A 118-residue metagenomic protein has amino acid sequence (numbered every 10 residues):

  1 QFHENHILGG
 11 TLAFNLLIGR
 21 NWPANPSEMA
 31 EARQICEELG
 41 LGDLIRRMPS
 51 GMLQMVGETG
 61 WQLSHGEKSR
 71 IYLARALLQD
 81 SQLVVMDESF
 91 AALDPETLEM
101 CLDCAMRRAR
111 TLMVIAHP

Functional and structural regions predicted by a protein language model:
Q1-E4, I45, I71: A glycine-rich, aromatic-flanked flexible loop/lid motif
Q1-N21, N25, H117-P118: ABC ATPase nucleotide-binding domain signature region
A13-G57, L102-D103: ABC ATPase nucleotide-binding domain helical subdomain, centered on the C-loop/LSGGQ "ABC signature"
N15, I35, M55-P118: ABC-family ATPase nucleotide-binding domain "signature/switch" substructure
